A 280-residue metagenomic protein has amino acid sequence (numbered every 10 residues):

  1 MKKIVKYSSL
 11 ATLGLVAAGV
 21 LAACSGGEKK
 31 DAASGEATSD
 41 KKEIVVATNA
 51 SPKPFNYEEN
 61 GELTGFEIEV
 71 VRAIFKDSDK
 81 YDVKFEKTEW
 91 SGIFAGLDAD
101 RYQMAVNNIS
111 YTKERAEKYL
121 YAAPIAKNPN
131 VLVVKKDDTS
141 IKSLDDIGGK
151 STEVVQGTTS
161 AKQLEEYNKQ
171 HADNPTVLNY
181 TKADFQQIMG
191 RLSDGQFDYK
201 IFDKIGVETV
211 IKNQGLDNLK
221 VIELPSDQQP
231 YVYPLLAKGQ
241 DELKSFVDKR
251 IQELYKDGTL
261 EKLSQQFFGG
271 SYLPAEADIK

Functional and structural regions predicted by a protein language model:
G19-A23: C-terminal motif of bacterial Sec signal peptides marking the signal peptidase cleavage site
G35-N108, D257: Extracytoplasmic small-molecule ligand-binding "clamshell" domains of the periplasmic binding protein/Venus flytrap
N49-A50, K127-V134, K212-K249, F268-K280: Periplasmic-binding protein-like
I68-S78, D138, D145, K150 (+2 more regions): Extended ligand-binding regions for polar small-molecule ligands
V71-K80, S160-K182, I211-L216: Ligand-binding cleft/hinge of the Venus flytrap
R72, K84-D146: Acidic, polar ligand-binding/catalytic clefts
K84-A95, T139, L178-R191, Q228: Short helix-initiation/N-cap motifs at beta->coil->alpha
G92, I109-E117, Q163-E166, S193-D194 (+1 more regions): A ligand-binding cleft/hinge motif common to bilobed small-molecule-binding domains
